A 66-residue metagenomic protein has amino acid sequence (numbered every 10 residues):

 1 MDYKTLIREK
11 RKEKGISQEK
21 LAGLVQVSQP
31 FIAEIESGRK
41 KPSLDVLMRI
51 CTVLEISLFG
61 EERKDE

Functional and structural regions predicted by a protein language model:
T5-L24: Short basic helix-loop element that most often maps to the first helix and adjoining turn of HTH DNA-binding modules
G23-Q26, R49: Charge- and polar-rich, low-complexity intrinsically disordered segments of small proteins and propeptides that act as
Q26-K40: Recognition helix of helix-turn-helix/homeodomain-like DNA-binding domains that insert into the DNA major groove
E36, V46, L54: DNA major-groove recognition helix of helix-turn-helix
S43, L47-C51, E61: Hydrophobic micro-packing sites on short alpha-helices
L54-E66: Short C-terminal boundary/hinge segments that cap the last helix of small helical domains
